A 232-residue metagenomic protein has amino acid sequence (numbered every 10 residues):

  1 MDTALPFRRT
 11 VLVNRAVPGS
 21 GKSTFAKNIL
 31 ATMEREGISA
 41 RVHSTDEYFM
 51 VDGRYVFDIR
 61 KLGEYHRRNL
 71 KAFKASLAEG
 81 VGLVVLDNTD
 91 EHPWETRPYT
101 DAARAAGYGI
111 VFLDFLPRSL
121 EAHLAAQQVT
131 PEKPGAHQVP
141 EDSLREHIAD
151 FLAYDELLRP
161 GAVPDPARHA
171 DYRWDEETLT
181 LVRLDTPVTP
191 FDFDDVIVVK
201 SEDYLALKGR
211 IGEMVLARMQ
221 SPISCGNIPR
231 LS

Functional and structural regions predicted by a protein language model:
D2-R8, S76-E79: Phosphate-binding P-loop
R9-V13, R41, G82-V85: Residue-level preference for the first positions of well-ordered beta-strands
V11, R15, E36, A105-S232: Conserved GTP-binding G-domain of TRAFAC-class P-loop NTPases and closely related GTPase folds
N14-A16, T45, L86-T89: Short His-Asn-centered micro-motif
G21: Conserved glycine(s) of the Walker
T24-E79, S119-H123: Conserved substrate/cofactor phosphate-moiety recognition/catalytic segment in nucleotide-dependent phosphotransferases
A31, E64-K71, A75, D101 (+2 more regions): Charged/polar, solvent-exposed surface patches and flexible loops
R60-D114: Glycine-rich phosphate-binding loop used to anchor ATP phosphates in small-molecule kinases, encompassing both
